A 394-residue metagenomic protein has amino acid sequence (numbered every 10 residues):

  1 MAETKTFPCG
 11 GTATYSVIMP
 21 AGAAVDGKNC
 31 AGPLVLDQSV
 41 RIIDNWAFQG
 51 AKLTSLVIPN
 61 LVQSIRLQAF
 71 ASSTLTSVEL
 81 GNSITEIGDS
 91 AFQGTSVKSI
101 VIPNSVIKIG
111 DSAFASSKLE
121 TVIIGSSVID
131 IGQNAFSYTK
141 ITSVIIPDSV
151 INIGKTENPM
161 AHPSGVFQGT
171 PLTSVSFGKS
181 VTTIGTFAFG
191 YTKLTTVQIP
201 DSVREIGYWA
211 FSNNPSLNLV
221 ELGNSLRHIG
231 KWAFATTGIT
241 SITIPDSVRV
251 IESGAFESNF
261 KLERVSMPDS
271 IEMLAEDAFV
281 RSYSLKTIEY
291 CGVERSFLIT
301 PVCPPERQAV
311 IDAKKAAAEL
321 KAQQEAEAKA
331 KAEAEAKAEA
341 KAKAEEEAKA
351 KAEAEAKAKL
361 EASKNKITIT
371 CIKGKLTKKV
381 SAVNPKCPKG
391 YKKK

Functional and structural regions predicted by a protein language model:
E3-T4, A24, F297, N365 (+1 more regions): Processing junctions and N-termini across compartments
T4-M19, K28-I42, A51-S64, S73-E86 (+10 more regions): Structural signature of tandem-repeat unit edges
K5-F7, T368-K373: A short beta-strand micro-motif
D44-A47, R66-A69, G88-A91, G110-A113 (+7 more regions): Consensus positions within tandem repeat domains that build extended binding/scaffold surfaces
N158-M160, V280: A structural signal for leucine-rich repeat
Y290, I369, C387: Extracellular calcium-associated, cysteine-rich motifs in secreted modular proteins
Q308-S363: Long, low-complexity, compositionally biased polyampholytic IDRs enriched for Lys/Glu and Gln/Arg
K373-K375, K379-K394: Tryptophan-rich substrate-binding surfaces of secreted polymer-degrading and adhesive proteins
